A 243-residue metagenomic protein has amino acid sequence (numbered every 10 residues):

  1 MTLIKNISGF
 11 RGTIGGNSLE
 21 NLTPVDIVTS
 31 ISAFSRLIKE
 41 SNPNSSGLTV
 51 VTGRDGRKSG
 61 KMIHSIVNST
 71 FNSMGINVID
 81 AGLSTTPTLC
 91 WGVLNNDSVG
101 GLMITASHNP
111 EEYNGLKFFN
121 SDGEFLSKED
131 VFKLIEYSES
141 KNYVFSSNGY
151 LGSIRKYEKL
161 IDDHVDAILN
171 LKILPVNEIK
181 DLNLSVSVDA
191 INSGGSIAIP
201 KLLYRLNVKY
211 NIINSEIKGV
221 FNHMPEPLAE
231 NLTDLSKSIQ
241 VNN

Functional and structural regions predicted by a protein language model:
M1-S69, S73-M74, Y150-V186: An N-terminal, well-structured beta->alpha segment
L3-I7, L48, N77, P110 (+3 more regions): Short, flexible coil/turn micro-motifs enriched in small/turn-prone residues
N6, T23, T85, L126-S127: Helix N-cap and loop-to-helix transition residues
F10, R57, S107-N109, G123-E124 (+1 more regions): Short, glycine-/Ser/Thr-/acidic-enriched flexible segments
R11-G15, G56, T85, I104 (+2 more regions): Short, flexible micro-motifs
T13, N114-N243: Gly/Ser/Thr-enriched, mixed-charge loops and adjacent short helices that form phosphate/oxyanion-binding elements
G15-S18, S59, S107, S121 (+1 more regions): Residues at secondary-structure transition points
R36, P43, T49-Y113, K201-N243: N-terminal small/polar loop signature for handling phosphorylated ligands or for N-terminal nucleophile
